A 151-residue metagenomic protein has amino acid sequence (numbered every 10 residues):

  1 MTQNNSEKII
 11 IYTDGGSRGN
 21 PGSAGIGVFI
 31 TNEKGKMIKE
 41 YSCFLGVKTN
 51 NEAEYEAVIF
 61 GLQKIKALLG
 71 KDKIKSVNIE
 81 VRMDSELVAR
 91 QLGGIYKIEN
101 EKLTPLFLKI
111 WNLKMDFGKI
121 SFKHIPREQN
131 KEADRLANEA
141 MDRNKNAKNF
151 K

Functional and structural regions predicted by a protein language model:
T2-E52, Q63-I65: RNase H-like nuclease fold core
T2-N4, N146-K151: Acidic two-metal-ion nuclease catalytic site recognized across multiple nuclease folds, prominently DnaQ/RNase D-T
G16-N20, I59-A147: RNase H catalytic domain
I30, P105, N149-K151: Compositionally biased, low-complexity linear motifs
E54, V58: Short, conserved alpha-helix that lines the donor NDP-sugar binding/gating region of sugar-transfer enzymes
